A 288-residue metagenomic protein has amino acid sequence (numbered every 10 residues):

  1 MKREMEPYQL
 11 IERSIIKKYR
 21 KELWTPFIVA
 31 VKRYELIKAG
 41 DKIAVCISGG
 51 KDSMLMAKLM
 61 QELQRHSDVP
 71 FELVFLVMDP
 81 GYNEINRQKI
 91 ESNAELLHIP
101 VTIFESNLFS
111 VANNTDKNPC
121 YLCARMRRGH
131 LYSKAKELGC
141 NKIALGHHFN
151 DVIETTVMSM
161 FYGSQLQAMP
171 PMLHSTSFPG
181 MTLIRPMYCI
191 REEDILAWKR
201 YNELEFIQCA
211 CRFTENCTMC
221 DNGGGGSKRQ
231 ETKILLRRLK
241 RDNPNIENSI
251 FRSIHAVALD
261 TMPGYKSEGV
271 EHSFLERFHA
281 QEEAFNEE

Functional and structural regions predicted by a protein language model:
K2-L166, P170, H174, E193-A197 (+2 more regions): ATP-dependent adenylation/nucleotidyltransferase module used to activate substrates
Y8-E12, T115-D116, P179-G180, E231 (+1 more regions): Short amphipathic alpha-helical segments at helix-loop
K17, K21, E84, R125 (+6 more regions): Electropositive phosphate-/nucleotide-binding environments in soluble metabolic enzymes
E62-L63, V77-P80, M126, S177-F178 (+3 more regions): Short, intrinsically disordered/low-complexity patches at protein termini and at juxtamembrane boundaries
L73, N150-E231, L235-L236: Catalytic subdomain that performs nucleotidyl-dependent activation
M126-L138, M172-F178, T232-S253: Short, basic, helix/turn surface patches
L204-E288: The feature marks non-catalytic terminal segments
